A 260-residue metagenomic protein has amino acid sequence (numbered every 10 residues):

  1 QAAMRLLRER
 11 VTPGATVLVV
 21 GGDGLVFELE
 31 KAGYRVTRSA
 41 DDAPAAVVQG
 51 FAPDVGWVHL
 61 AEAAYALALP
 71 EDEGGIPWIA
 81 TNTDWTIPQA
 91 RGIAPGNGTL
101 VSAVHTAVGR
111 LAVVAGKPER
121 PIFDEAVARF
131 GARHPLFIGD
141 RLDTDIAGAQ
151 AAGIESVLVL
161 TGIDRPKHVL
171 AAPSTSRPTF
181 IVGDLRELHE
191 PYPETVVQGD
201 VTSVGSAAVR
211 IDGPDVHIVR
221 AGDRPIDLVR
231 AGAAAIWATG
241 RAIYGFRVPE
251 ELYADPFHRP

Functional and structural regions predicted by a protein language model:
A3-P260: Asp-based, Mg2+/Mn2+-dependent phosphohydrolase catalytic module
